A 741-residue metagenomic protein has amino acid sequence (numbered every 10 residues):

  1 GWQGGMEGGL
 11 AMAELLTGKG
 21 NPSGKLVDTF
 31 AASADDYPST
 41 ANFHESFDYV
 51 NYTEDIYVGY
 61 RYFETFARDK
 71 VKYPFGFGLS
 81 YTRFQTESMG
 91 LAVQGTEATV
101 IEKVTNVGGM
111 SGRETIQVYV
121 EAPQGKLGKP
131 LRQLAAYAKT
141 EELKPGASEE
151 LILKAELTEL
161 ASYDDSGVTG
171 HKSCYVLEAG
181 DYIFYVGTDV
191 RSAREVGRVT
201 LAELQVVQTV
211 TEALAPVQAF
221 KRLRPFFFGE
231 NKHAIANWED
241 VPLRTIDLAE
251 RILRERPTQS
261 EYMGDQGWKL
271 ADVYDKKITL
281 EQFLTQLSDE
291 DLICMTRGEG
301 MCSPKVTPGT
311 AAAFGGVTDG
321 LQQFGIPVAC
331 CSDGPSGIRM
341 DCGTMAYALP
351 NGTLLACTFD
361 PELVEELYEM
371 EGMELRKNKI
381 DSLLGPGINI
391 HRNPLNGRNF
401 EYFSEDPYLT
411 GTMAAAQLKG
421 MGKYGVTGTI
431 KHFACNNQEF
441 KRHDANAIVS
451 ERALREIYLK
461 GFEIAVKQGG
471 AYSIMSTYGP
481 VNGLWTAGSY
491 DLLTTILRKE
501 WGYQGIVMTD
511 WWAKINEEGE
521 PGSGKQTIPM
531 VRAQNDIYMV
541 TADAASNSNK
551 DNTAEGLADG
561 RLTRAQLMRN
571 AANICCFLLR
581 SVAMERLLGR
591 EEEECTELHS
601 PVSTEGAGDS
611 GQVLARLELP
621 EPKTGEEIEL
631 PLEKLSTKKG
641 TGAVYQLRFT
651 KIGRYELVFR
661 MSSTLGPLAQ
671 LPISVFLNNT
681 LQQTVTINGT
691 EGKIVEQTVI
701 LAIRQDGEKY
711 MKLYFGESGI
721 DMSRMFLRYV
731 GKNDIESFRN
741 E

Functional and structural regions predicted by a protein language model:
G1-S192, V210-G642, Q646-E656, P672-E696 (+3 more regions): Glycoside hydrolase catalytic-domain context in secreted enzymes
G109, S662-L671, G719-I720: Extended, low-complexity, turn-rich repeat/linker tracts enriched in Gly/Pro/Ser/Thr and Asp/Glu that occur
S192-T211: Short beta-strand elements
A193-G197, Q697, D721-S723: Extracellular and select intracellular beta-sandwich modules with Ser/Thr-enriched, small-residue motifs on
F659: Catalytic-site microenvironment of enzymes that process N-acetyl-hexosamine-containing cell-wall polysaccharides
